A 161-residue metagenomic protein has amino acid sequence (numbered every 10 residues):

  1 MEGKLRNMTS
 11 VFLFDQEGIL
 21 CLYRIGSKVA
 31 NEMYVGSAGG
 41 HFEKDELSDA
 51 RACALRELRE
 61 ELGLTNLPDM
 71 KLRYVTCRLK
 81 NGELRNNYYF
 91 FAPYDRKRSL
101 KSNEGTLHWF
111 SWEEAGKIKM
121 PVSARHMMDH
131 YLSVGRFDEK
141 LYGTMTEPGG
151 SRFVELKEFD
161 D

Functional and structural regions predicted by a protein language model:
M1-S37: N-terminal strand-loop-strand
R6, S37, L67, E83-N87: Short connector loops at helix/strand junctions that flank enzyme active sites, especially segments positioning acidic
N7-T9, E17, N86-Y88, G105 (+1 more regions): Change "...and in nucleic-acid phosphodiester-cleaving endonucleases..." to "...and in nucleic-acid processing enzymes
D15-E17, T76-S99, H108, D129-V134: Active-site-adjacent beta-strand/loop module that shapes the phosphate/pyrophosphate-binding cleft
S37-Y74: The catalytic Nudix box helix
L100-H130, V154-F159: NUDIX/MutT-family hydrolases
S133-D161: Charged phosphate-binding loop/patch that engages nucleotide di/tri-phosphates or the phosphate backbone of nucleic
